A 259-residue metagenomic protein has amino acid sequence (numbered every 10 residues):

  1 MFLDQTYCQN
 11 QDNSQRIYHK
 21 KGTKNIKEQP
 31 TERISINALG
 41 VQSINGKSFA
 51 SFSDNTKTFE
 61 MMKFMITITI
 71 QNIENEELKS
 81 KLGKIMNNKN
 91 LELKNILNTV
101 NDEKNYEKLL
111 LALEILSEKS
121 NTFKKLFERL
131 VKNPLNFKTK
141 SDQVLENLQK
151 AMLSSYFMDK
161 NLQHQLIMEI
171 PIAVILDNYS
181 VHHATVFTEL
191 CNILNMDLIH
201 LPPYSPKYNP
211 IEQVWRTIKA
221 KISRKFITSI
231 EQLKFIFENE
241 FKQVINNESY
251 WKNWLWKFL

Functional and structural regions predicted by a protein language model:
M1-L259: Short functional hotspots at interaction and active-site rims
